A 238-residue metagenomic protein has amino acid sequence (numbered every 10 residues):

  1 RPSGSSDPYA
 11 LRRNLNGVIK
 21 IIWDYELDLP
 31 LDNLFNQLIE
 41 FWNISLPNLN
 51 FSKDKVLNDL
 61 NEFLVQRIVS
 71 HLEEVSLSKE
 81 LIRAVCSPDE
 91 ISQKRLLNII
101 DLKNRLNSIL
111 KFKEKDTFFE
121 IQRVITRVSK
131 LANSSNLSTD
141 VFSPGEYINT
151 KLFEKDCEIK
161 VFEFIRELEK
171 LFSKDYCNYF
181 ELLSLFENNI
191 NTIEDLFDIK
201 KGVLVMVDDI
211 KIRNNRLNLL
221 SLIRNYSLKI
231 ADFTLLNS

Functional and structural regions predicted by a protein language model:
R1-S238: Amphipathic alpha-helical "coupling" segments that flank catalytic cores
